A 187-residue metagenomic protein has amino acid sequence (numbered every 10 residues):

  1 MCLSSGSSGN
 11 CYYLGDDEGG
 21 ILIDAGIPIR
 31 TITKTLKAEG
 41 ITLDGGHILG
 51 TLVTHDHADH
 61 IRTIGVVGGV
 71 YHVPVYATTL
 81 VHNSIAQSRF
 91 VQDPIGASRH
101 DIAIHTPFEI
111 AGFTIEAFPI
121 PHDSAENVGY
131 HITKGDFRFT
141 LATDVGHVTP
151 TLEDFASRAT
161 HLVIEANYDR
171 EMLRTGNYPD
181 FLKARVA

Functional and structural regions predicted by a protein language model:
M1-E39, L43, E126-D144, H161: Conserved beta-strand hairpin/beta-sheet module of binuclear metal-dependent hydrolase folds, prominently
I23-G26, I48-D56, Y76-T79, T140-T143 (+1 more regions): Active-site neighborhood of phospho(di)ester-bond hydrolases with catalytic His/Asp-centered motifs
R30-A77: Active-site metal-binding motif and surrounding structural segment of the metallo-beta-lactamase
I48, G96, A159-T160: Short, well-ordered alpha-helix to beta-strand connector turns
H57-H60, N83-S84, S124-A125, V148-P150 (+1 more regions): Active-site environment of divalent metal-dependent phosphoester hydrolases
T79-G129, T133-D136: Metallo-beta-lactamase
L141-E153: Active-site glycine- and acidic-residue-rich loops that bind and position anionic ligands or nucleotide-like cofactors
P150-A187: Cap/insert and terminal regions of metallo-dependent hydrolase folds
